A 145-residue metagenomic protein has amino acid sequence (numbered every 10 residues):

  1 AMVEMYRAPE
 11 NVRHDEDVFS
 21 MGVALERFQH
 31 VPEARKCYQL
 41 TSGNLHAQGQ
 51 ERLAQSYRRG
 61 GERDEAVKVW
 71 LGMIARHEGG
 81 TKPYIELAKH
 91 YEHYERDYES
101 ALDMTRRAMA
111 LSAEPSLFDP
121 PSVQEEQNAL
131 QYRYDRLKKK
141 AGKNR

Functional and structural regions predicted by a protein language model:
A1-R145: DEDD superfamily 3′-5′ metal-dependent exonuclease/proofreading module
